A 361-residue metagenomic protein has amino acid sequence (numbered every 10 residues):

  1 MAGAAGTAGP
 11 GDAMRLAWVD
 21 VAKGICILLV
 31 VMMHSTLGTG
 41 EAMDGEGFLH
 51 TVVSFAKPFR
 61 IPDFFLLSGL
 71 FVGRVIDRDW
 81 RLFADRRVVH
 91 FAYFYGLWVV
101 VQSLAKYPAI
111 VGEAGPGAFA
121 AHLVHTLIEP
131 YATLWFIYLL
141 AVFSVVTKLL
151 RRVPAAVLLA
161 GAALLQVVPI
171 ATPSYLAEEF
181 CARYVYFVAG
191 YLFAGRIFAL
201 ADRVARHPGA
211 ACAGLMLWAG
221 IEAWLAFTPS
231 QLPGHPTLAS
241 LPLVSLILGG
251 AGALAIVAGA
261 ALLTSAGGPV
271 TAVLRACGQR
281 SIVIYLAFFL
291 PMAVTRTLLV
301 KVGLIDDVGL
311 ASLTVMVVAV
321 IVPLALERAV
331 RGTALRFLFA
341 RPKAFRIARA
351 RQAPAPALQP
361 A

Functional and structural regions predicted by a protein language model:
A2-A361: Alpha-helical transmembrane segments and their immediate juxtamembrane cytosolic regions
